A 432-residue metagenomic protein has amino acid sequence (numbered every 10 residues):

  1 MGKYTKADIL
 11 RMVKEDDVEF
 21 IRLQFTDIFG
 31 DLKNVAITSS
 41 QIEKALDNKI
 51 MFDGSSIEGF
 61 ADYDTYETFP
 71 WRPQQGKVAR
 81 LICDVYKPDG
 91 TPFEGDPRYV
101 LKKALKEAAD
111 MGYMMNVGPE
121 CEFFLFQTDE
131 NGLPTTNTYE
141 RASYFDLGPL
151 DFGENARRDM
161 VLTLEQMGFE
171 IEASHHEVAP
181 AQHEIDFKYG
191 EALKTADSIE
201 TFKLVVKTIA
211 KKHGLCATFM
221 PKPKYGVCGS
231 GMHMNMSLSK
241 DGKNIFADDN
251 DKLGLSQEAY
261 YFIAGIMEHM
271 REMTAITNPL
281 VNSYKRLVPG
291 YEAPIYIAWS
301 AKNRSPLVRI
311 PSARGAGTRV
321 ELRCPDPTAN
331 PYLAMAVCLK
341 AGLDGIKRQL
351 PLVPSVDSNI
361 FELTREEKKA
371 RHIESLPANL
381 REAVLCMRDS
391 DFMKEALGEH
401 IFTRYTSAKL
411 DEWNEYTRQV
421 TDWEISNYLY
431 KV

Functional and structural regions predicted by a protein language model:
M1-A173, T195, L215, A370-V432: ATP/Mg2+-dependent ligation/transfer catalytic cores
D27-F29, Y86-P92, P149, Y189-T195 (+4 more regions): A generic structural motif
P70-K77, M115-N116, S174-A179, V227 (+2 more regions): Short glycine/proline-enriched loop/turn "hinge" motifs that connect secondary-structure elements and lie
L81-K87, H183-Y189, M236: Short, hydrophobic beta-strand segments
N116-Q127, T136, M167-F187, A217-N235 (+1 more regions): Core alpha/beta catalytic barrel or barrel-like domain that forms the active/cofactor pocket in diverse metabolic
N137-L147, P180-T195, K224-G229, D241-F246: Active-site-proximal beta-alpha loop/turn segments in soluble metabolic enzymes
G148-A156, A173-A179, E191-F202, V206 (+3 more regions): Short, contiguous, pocket-lining structural segments that sit at or immediately flank catalytic/ligand-binding sites
T201, T208-K211, L215-C216, S239-V432: Catalytic-core signal marking the mid-to-C-terminal active-site face
